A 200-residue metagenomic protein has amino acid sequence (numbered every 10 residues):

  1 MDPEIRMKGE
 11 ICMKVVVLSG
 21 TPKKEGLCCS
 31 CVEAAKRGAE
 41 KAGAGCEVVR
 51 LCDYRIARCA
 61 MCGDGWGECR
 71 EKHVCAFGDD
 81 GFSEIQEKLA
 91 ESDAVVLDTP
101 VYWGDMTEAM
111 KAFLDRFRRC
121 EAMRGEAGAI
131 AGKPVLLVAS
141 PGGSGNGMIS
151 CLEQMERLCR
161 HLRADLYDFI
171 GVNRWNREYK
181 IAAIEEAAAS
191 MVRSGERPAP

Functional and structural regions predicted by a protein language model:
M1-A122, E126, L166-G171, W175-P200: N-terminal beta1-alpha1-beta2 submodule of the flavodoxin-like/Rossmannoid cofactor-binding fold
E108-A109, A122-D168: Short, glycine-/small-residue-rich phosphate/pyrophosphate-handling segment
